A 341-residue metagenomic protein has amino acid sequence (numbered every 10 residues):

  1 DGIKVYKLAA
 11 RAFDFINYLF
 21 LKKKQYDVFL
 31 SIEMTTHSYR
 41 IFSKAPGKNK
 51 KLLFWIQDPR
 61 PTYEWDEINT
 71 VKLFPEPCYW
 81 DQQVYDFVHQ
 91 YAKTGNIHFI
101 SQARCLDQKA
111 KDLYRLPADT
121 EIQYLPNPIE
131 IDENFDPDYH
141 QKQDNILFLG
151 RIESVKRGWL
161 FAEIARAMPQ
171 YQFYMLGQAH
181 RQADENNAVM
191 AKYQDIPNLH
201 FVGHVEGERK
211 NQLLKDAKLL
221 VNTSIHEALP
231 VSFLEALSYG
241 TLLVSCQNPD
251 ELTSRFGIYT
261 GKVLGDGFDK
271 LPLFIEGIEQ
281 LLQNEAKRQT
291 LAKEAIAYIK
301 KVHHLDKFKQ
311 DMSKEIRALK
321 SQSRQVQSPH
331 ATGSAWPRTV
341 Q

Functional and structural regions predicted by a protein language model:
S31-H37, I56: Short His-centered aromatic/hydrophobic patch
R60, L73-I100: Membrane-proximal helix-turn-helix segments that form the acceptor-binding/catalytic region of lipid-linked
L149, Q172-N187, F201-V205: Glycosyltransferase donor-sugar binding loop
E153-A167: A conserved mid-protein helix/loop that constitutes part of the nucleotide-sugar donor-binding site
I225: Aromatic "clamp/platform" in nucleotide-sugar-dependent glycosyltransferases that forms part of the donor/acceptor
L242-C246: Short hydrophobic beta-strand element within catalytic cores of glycosyltransferases and related nucleotide-activated
L252-E279: Change "using UDP/GDP/dTDP sugars" to "using nucleotide sugars
Q283-R317: A charged, aromatic-enriched C-terminal amphipathic alpha-helix characteristic of glycosyltransferases across folds
